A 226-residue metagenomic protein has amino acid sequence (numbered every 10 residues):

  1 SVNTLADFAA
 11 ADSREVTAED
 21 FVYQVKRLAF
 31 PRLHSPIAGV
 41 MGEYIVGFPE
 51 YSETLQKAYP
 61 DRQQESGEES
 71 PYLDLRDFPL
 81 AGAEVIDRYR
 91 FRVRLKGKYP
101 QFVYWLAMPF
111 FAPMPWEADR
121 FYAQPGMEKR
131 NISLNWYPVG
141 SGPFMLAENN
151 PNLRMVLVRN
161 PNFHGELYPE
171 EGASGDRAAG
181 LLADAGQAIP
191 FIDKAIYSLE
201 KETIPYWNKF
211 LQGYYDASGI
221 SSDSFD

Functional and structural regions predicted by a protein language model:
S1-Y44, R92, Y206-K209: Aromatic- and charge-enriched surface segment that lines or borders ligand/interaction sites
A11, A195, Y215: Short, flexible active-site loop motifs that bind/organize anionic cofactors or intermediates
T54-R90, R94-I196, K201-P205: Gly/Pro-rich hinge or "lid" segments in bacterial periplasmic/extracellular proteins
D216-S221: Paired acidic/hydrophobic, glycine-rich loop segments that form the ligand-binding mouth/hinge of periplasmic-binding
S222-D226: A ligand-binding cleft/hinge motif common to bilobed small-molecule-binding domains
